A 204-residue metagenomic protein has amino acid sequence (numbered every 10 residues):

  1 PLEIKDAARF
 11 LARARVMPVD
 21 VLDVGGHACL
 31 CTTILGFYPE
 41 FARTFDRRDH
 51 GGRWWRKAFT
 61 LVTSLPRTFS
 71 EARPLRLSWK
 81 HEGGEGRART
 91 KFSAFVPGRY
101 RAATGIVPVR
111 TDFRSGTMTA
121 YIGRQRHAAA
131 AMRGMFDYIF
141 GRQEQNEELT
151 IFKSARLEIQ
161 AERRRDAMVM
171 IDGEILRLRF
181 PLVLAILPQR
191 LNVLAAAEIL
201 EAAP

Functional and structural regions predicted by a protein language model:
P1-R53, Q189: Small-residue-rich beta-alpha loop regions that form the catalytic core of phosphotransfer and lipid-active enzymes
R13-D20, R67-R76, K153, Q160-D166 (+1 more regions): A short, compositionally biased
H27-A28, R76, F92, R99 (+5 more regions): Structural motif
I34, Y38, A94-V109, I175: Glycine-rich phosphate/pyrophosphate-binding beta-alpha loops
Y38-F41, G86-R89, R101-T104, A128-M132: Short acidic/glycine-rich loop or secondary-structure boundary segments that cap or lie
R47-F59, R101-A130: Gly/Ser/Thr-rich active-site loops/lids in small-molecule metabolic enzymes that frequently grip phosphoryl groups
H50-E82: Accessory alpha-helical/coil subdomains and C-terminal extensions that flank or cap enzyme catalytic cores
H81-R87, D112, I122-P204: ATP/nucleoside-binding phosphotransfer catalytic cores, i.e., glycine-rich phosphate-binding loops
